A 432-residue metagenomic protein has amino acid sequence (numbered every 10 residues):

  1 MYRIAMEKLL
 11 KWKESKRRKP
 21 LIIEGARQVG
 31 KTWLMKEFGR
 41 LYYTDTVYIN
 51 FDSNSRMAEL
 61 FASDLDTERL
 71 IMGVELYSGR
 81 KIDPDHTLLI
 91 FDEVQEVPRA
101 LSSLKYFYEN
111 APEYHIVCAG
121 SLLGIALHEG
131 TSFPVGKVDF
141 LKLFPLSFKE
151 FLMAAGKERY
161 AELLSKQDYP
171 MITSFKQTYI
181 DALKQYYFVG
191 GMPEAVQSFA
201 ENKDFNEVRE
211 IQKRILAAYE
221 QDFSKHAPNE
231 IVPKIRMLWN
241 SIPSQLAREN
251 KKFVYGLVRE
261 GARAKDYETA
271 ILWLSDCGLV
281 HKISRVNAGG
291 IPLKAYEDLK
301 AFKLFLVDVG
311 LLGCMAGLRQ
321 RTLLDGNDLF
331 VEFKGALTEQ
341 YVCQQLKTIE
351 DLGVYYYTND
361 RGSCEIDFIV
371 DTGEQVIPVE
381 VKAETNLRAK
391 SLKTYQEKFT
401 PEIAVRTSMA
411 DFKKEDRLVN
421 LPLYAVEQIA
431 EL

Functional and structural regions predicted by a protein language model:
Y2-K16: Pre-Walker A adenine-sensing motif
K31: Conserved lysine of the Walker
L34, F38: Hydrophobic positions on the alpha1 helix immediately C-terminal to the Walker A/P-loop
S53-D85: Short glycine-rich substrate-engagement loop in P-loop NTPases that contacts/grips substrate
I90, H115-S121, K142: Structural recognition of the conserved hydrophobic beta-strand(s) that form the central parallel beta-sheet of P-loop
H128-A247: Interdomain motor-coupling "hinge/lid" segment immediately C-terminal to the ATP-binding subdomain of NTP-driven enzymes
A200-E365, I369-V370: Accessory nucleic acid-recognition modules appended to NTPase machines
L346, I366-T385, A404: Conserved catalytic cores of phosphodiester-cleaving nucleases, focusing on short active-site segments
